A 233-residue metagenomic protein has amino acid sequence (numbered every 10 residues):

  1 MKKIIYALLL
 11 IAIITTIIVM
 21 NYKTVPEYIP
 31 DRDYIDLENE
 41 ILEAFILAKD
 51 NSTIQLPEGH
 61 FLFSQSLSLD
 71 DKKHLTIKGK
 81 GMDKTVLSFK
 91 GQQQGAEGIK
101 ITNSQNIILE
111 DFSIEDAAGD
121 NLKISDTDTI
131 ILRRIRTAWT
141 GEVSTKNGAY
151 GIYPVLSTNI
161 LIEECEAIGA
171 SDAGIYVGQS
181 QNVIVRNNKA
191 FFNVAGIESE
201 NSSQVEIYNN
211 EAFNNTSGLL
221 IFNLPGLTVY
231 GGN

Functional and structural regions predicted by a protein language model:
M1-I4: Positively charged n-region of N-terminal signal peptides that target proteins for export
Y6-I18: Hydrophobic membrane-insertion alpha-helices, especially the h-region of bacterial N-terminal signal peptides
I17-E43, H60: Right-handed parallel beta-helix/beta-solenoid
Y28-N39, H74-A118: Right-handed parallel beta-helix/beta-spiral solenoid domain characteristic of secreted/periplasmic
Y28-P30, E43-F63, L75-G81: Glycine-rich repeat segments that build the extracellular carbohydrate-interaction surface of secreted and virion
I41-L47, L62-D71, I77, L87-S88 (+1 more regions): Short, T/G/N/S-enriched strand-turn elements that build extracellular solenoid repeat scaffolds
L42, S64-Q65, F89-K100, D116-K123 (+4 more regions): Extracellular beta-strand/beta-solenoid scaffold signature
H74, K78-K84, Q105-D116, D128-G141 (+4 more regions): Right-handed parallel beta-helix
